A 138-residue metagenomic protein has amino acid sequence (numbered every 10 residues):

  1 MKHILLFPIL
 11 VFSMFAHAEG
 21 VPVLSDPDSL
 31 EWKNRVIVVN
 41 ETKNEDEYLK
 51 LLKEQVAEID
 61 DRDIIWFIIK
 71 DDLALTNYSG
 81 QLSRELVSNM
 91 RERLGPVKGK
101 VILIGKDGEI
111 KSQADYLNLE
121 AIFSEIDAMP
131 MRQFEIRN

Functional and structural regions predicted by a protein language model:
K2-L5, F15-N138: Non-catalytic interaction/Regulatory regions outside core domains
V11-F12: Repetitive helical segments and hydrophobic/amphipathic motifs
